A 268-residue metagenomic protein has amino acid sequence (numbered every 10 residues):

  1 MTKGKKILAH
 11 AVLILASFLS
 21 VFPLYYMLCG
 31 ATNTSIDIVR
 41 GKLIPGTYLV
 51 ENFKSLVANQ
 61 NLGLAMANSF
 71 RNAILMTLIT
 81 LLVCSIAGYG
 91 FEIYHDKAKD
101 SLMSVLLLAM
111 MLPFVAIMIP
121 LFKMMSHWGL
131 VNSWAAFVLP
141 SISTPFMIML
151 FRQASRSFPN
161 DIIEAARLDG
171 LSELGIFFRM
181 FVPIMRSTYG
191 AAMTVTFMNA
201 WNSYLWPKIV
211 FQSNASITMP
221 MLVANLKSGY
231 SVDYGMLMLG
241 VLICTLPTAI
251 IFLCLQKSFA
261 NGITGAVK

Functional and structural regions predicted by a protein language model:
M1-K3: Short, Lys/Arg-rich, polar N-terminal cytosolic tail immediately upstream of the first transmembrane signal-anchor
K5-K268: A structural signal for multi-pass alpha-helical bundles of membrane permease subunits that mediate small-molecule
